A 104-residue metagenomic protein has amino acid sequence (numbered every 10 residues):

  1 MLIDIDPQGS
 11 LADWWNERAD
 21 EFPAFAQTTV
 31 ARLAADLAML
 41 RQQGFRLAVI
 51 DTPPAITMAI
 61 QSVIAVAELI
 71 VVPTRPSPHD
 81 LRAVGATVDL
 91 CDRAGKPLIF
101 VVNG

Functional and structural regions predicted by a protein language model:
M1-G104: P-loop NTP-binding core
